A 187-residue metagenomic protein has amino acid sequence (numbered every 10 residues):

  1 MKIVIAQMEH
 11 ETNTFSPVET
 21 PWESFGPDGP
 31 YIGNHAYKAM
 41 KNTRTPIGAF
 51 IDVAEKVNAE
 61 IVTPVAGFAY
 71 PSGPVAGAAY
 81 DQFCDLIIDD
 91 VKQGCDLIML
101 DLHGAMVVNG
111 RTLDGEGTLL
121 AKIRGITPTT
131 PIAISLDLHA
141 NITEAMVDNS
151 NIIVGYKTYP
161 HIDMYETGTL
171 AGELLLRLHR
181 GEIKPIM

Functional and structural regions predicted by a protein language model:
M1-K56: N-terminal amphipathic/basic leader segments beginning at the initiator methionine
V4, M8-E11, V75-Q82, I88 (+1 more regions): Active-site histidine-anchored catalytic micro-motif
W22-S24, E60-P64, G117: A broad, low-specificity signal for short, low-complexity segments enriched in glycine/proline and polar/charged
P30-G33, T63-S72, L100-H103: Gly-rich Lys/Arg/Thr-decorated short loops/hinges at beta-loop-alpha junctions or inter-strand turns that position
I47, I51-I88: Low-complexity, highly charged intrinsically disordered N-terminal segments that act as targeting/localization
P185-M187: Short, intrinsically disordered, charge-balanced linker/junction segments flanking boundaries in proteins
